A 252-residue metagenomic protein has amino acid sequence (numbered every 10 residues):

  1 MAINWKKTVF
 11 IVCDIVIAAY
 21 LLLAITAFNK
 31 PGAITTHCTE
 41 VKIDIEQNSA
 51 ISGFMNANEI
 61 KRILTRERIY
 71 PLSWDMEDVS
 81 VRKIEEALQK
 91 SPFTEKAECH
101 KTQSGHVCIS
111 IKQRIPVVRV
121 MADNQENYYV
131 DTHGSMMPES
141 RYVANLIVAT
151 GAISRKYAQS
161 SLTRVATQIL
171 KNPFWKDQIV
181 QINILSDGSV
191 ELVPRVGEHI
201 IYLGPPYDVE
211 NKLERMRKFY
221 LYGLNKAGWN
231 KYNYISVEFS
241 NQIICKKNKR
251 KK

Functional and structural regions predicted by a protein language model:
M1-N58, P71, S186-K252: N-terminal positively charged amphipathic segments used for targeting/anchoring
T39-V41, E95, I147, V180 (+1 more regions): A short, local hydrophobic-aromatic micro-motif
N48-K90, P138-T167, G204, E210 (+2 more regions): Periplasmic/extracytosolic POTRA-like scaffold domains at the N-termini of outer-membrane and outer-envelope
Q89-G105: Short, well-structured beta-strand/strand-turn elements
H106-S110, V190: Short glycine/threonine-rich beta-strand-turn micro-motifs
S110-S186, I201: Extracytoplasmic segments of membrane-associated envelope/inner-membrane machinery
